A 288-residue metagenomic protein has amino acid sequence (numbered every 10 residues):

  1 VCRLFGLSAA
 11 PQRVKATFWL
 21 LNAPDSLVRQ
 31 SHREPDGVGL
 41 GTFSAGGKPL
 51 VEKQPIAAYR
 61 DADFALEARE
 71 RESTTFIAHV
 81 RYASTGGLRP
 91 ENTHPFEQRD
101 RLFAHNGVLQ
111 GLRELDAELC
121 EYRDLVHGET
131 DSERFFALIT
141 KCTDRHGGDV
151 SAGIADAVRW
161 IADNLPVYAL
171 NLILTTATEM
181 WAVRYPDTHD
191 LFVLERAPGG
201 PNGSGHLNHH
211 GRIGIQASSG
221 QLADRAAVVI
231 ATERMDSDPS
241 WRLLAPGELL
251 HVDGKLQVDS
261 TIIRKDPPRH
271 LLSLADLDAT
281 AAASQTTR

Functional and structural regions predicted by a protein language model:
V1-A57, E248-L249, Q257-L277, Q285-R288: Extreme N-terminus nucleophile/cap motif
C2, R101-G111, V252: Conserved beta-strand-loop-short alpha-helix elements that form and flank the Mn2+/Mg2+-coordinating active site
G37-T74, A78, R184-T188: Structured interaction and signal-relay segments at domain junctions
P55-L66, E70, A78-D100, A117-E121: Short acidic (Asp/Glu) patches
E118-T143: Long, charge-dense
G128, Y185, H189-R212: Gly/Ser/Thr-rich active-site loops/lids in small-molecule metabolic enzymes that frequently grip phosphoryl groups
G147-D187: Catalytic core of PPM/PP2C metal-dependent serine/threonine phosphatase domains
P201-H251: A conserved acidic, glycine/proline-rich C-terminal tail/linker
